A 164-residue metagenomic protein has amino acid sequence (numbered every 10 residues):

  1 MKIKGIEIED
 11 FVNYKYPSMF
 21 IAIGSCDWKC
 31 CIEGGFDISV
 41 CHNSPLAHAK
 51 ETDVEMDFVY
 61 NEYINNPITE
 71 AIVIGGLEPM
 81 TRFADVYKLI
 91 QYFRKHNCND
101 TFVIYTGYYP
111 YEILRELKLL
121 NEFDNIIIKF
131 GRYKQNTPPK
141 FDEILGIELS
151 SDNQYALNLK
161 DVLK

Functional and structural regions predicted by a protein language model:
M1-I3: Extreme N-terminal starter segment of soluble prokaryotic enzymes
G5-V54: Canonical Radical SAM [4Fe-4S] cluster-binding loop centered on the CxxxCxxC motif and its immediate flanking residues
S18-F20, A71-V73, T101-V103, I127: Structural preference for beta-strand elements that scaffold enzyme active sites
A22, G75-L77, V103-G107, G131: A cross-family glycoside hydrolase active-site/sugar-binding cleft signature
S44-N61, M80-E122: Canonical radical SAM enzyme core domain
N66-P67, N97: A structural signal for short coil/turn segments at secondary-structure junctions
I68-F93, G131-S150, N158-L163: Conserved glycine-rich "GG(E/T)P / GGGxP" loop and the immediately following alpha-helix in the radical SAM core
R115-T137: Structural recognition of alpha->loop->beta junctions
